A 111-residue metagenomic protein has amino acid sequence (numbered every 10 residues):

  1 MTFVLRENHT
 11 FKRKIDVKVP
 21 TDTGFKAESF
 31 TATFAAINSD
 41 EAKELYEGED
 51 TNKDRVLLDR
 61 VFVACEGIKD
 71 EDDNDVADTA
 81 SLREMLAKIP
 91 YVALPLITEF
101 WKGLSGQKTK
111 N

Functional and structural regions predicted by a protein language model:
M1-E47: Short, charged/polar N-terminal "headpieces" of proteins
G24-E28, I37-N111: Short, surface-exposed, charged amphipathic helix/loop patches that serve as local interaction elements
